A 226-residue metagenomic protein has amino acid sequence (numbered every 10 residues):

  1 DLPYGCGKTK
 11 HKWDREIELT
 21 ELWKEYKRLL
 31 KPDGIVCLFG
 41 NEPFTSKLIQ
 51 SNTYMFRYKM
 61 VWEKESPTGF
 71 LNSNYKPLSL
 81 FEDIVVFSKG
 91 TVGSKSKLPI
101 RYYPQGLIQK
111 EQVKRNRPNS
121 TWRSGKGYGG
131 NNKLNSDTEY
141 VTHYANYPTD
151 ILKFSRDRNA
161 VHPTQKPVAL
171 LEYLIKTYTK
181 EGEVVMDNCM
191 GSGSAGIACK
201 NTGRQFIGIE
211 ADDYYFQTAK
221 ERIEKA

Functional and structural regions predicted by a protein language model:
D1: Active-site residues of response regulator receiver
G5, K12-G69, E82, V86-F87: Conserved Class I SAM-dependent methyltransferase catalytic core
K8-T9, Q50-A226: Class I S-adenosyl-L-methionine
